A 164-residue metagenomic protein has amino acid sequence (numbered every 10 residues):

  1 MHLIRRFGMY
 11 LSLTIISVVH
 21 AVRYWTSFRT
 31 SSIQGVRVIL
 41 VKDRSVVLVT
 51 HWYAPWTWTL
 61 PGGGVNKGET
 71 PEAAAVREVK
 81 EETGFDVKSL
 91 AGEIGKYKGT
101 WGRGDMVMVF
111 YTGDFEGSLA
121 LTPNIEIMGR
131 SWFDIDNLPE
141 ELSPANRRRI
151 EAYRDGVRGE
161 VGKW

Functional and structural regions predicted by a protein language model:
M1-R37: Acidic, metal-coordinating catalytic segment for phosphate/diphosphate chemistry, firing primarily on the Nudix
H2-L3, W56, I125-W164: Nudix hydrolase/Nudix homology domain
Q34-V36, R44, M106-M108, M128: Change "...and in nucleic-acid phosphodiester-cleaving endonucleases..." to "...and in nucleic-acid processing enzymes
L40, L48, Y111-T112, W132: Conserved hydrophobic "DFG−1" position in protein kinase catalytic cores
V41-E81: Conserved Nudix-box catalytic region and its N-terminal flanking loop in Nudix hydrolases and closely related
V65, D114-F115, I135-L138: Hydrophobic pocket-lining residues within nucleotide cofactor-binding pockets
D86-G95: A short coil-to-beta-strand element that immediately follows conserved catalytic motifs
K96-L121, S131, R149-R154: Active-site-adjacent beta-strand/loop module that shapes the phosphate/pyrophosphate-binding cleft
